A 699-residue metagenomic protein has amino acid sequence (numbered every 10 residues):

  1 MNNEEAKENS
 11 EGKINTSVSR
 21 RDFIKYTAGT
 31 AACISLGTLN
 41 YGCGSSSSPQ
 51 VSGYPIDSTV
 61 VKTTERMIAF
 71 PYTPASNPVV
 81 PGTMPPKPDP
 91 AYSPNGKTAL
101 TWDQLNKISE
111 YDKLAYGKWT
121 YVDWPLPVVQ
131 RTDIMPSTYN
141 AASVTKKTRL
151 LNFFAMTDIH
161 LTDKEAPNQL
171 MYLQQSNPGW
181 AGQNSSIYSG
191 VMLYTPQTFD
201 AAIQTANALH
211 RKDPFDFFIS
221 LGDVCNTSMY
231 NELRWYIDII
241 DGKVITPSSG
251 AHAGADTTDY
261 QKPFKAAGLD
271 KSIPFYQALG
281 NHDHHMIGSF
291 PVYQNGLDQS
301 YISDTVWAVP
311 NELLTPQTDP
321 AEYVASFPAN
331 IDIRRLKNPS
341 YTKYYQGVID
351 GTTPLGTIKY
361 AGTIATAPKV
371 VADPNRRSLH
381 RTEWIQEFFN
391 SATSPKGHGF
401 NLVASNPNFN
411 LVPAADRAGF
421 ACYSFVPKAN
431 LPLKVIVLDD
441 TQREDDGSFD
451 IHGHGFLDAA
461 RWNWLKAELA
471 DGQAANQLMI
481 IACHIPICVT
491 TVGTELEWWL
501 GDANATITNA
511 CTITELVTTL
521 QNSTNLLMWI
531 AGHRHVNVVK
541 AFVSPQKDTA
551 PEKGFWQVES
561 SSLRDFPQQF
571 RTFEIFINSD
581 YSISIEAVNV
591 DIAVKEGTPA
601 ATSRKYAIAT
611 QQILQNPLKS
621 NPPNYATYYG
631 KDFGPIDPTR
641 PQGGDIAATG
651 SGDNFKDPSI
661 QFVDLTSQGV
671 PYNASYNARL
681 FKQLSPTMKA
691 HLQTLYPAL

Functional and structural regions predicted by a protein language model:
M1-D22, T30-L36: N-terminal secretory signal peptides
P49-H210, D216-F217, L297-A475, V536-L699: Metal-dependent phosphoesterase/phosphodiesterase active-site architecture
M156-T157, F218-G222, K271, Y276-G280 (+3 more regions): Active-site neighborhood of phospho(di)ester-bond hydrolases with catalytic His/Asp-centered motifs
V191-N311: Core catalytic region of metal-dependent phosphoesterases/phosphodiesterases, especially metallo-beta-lactamase-like
C225-S228, H282-G288, E444-D445, P486-T491 (+2 more regions): Active-site environment of divalent metal-dependent phosphoester hydrolases
D445-W462, K466, A470-L527: Active-site-proximal segments of metal-dependent phosphoesterases and phosphodiesterases across multiple
